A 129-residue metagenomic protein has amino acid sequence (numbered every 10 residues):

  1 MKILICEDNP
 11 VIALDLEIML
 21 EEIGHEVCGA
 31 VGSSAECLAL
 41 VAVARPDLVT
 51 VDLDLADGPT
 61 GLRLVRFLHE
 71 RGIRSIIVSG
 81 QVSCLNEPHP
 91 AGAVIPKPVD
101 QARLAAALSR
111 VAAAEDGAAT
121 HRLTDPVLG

Functional and structural regions predicted by a protein language model:
E7: Conserved acidic carboxylate
P10-G29: Two-component/phosphorelay signaling modules centered on CheY-like receiver
E17, A30-L48: Acidic, metal-coordinating helix/loop segments flanking the phosphotransfer/catalytic sites of two-component signaling
D52-L53: Active-site residues of response regulator receiver
P59-I73, V82: Short amphipathic alpha-helix used as the core "switch/output" element in two-component signaling
V78-S79: Hydrophobic/aromatic residues positioned on beta-strands within the core alpha/beta folds
V99-L128: C-terminal output helix
